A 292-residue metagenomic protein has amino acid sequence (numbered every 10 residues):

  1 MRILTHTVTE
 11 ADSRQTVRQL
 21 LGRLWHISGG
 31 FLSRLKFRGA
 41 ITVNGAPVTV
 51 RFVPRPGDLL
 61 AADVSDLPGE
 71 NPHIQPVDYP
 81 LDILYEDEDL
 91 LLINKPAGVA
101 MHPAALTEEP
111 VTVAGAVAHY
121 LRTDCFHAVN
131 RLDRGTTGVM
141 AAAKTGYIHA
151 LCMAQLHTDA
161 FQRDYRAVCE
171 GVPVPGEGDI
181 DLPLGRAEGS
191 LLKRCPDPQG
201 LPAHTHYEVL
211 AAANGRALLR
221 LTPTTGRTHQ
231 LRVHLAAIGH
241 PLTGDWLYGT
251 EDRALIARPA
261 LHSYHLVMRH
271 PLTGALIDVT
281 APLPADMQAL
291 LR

Functional and structural regions predicted by a protein language model:
M1-D179, G185-E188, D286-L290: RNA pseudouridine synthases
L32, G39, L81-D82, L182 (+4 more regions): Residue-level detector of beta-strand structural context in well-folded domains
G45, V64-D66, V233, E251 (+1 more regions): Conserved "cap/hinge" positions at secondary-structure junctions
D78-I93, E251-S263, V267-R269: Short peripheral tails and domain-boundary helices/loops at the edges of structured domains
I83, C169, H206-V209, L242: Conserved hydrophobic positions within beta-strands
R122-M153, Q162, D181-I238, H262-R292: The conserved catalytic core of RNA pseudouridine synthases
A237-G239, I256-A257: A compact, surface-exposed functional segment
T243-R253: Short, surface-exposed loop/helix-turn segments at secondary-structure junctions that function as lids/hinges flanking
